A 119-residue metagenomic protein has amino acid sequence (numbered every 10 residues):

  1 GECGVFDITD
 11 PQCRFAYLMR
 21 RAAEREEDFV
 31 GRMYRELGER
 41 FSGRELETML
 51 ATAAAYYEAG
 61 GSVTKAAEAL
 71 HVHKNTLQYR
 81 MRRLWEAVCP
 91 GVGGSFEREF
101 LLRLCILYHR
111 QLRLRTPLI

Functional and structural regions predicted by a protein language model:
G1-I119: Cytosolic nucleotide-utilizing catalytic cores of signal-transduction proteins
